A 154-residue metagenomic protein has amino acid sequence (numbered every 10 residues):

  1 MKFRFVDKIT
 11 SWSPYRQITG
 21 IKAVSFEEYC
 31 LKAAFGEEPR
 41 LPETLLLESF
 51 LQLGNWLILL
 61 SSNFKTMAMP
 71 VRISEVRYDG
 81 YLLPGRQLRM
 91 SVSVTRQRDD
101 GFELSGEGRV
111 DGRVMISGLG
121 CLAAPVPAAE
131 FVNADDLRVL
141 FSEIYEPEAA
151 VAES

Functional and structural regions predicted by a protein language model:
M1-L41: Catalytic strand-loop segment that frames the active site of acyl-thioester-processing enzymes
F3-F5, L88, F102: Hydrophobic core residues within well-ordered beta-strands of beta-rich domains
D7-T10, S74, D79, S93-T95: Conserved positions in beta-strands of structured domains
S11-R16, Y81, R96-G101: Short, conserved beta-turn/loop elements at beta-strand boundaries and strand-helix junctions
I18-G20, S74, M90, L104-G106 (+1 more regions): Hydrophobic residues positioned within well-ordered beta-strands of beta-sheet architectures
F35-N55, P70: Compact, glycine-rich, soluble single-domain proteins
G54-R89, S117-L119, A123-P125: Hydrophobic beta-strand-centered segment that forms part of the acyl-chain substrate-binding groove
P84, S93-S154: HotDog/MaoC-like acyl-thioester-processing domains
